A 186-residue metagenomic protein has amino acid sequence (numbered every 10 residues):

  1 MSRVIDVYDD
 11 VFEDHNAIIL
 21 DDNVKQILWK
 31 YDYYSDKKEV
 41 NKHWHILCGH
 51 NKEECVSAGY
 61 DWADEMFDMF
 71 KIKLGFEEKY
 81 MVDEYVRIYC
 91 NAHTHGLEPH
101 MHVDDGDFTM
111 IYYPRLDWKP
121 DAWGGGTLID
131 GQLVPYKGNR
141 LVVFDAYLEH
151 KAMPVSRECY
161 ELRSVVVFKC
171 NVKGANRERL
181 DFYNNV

Functional and structural regions predicted by a protein language model:
M1-V82, N185: Non-heme Fe(II)/2-oxoglutarate
D64, D68-K71, G75-N185: Catalytic core of non-heme Fe(II) oxygenases with the double-stranded beta-helix
